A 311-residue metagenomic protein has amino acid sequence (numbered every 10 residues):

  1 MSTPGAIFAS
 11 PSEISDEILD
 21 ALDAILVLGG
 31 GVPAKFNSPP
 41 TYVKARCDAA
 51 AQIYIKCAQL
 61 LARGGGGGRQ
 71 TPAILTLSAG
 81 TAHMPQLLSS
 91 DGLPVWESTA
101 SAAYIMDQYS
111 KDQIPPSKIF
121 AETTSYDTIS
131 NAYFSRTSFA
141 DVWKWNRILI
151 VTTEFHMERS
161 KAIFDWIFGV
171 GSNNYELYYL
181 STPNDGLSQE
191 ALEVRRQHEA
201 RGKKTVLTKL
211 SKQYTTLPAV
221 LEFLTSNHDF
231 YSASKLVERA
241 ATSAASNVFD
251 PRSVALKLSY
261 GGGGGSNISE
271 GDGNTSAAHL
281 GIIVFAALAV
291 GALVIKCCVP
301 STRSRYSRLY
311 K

Functional and structural regions predicted by a protein language model:
M1, A289-V290, Y306-L309: Positively charged, lysine/arginine-rich intrinsically disordered segments
S2-G202, G261-G263, G271: A structural signal for short, hydrophobic/glycine-enriched beta-strand patches
A191-G262: Long, compositionally biased charged/polar accessory segments in the mid-to-C-terminal portions of proteins
A241-A244, I295, T302: Composition-driven recognition of long, low-complexity, acid-poor segments enriched in small hydrophobic and small
G263-E270, R303-K311: Short, low-complexity, Lys/Arg-enriched N-terminal segments of secretory-pathway carbohydrate enzymes
E270-A278: Short, Lys/Arg-rich cytosolic juxtamembrane segment immediately N-terminal
A277-P300: Terminal signal-anchor or tail-anchor transmembrane helices that tether membrane-associated enzymes to cellular
